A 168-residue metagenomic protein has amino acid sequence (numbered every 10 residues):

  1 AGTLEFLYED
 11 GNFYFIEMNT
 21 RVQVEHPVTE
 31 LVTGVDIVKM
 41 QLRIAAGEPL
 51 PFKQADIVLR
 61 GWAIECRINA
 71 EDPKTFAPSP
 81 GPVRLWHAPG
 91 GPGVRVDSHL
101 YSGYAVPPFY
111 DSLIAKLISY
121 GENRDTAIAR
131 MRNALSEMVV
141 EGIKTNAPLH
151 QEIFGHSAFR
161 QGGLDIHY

Functional and structural regions predicted by a protein language model:
A1-Q23: Conserved metal-phosphate-binding beta-hairpin within the catalytic cores of diverse ATP-dependent phosphoryl-transfer
L7, Q23, P27-Y168: Catalytic cores of soluble metabolic enzymes centered on carboxylation/carboxyl-transfer
